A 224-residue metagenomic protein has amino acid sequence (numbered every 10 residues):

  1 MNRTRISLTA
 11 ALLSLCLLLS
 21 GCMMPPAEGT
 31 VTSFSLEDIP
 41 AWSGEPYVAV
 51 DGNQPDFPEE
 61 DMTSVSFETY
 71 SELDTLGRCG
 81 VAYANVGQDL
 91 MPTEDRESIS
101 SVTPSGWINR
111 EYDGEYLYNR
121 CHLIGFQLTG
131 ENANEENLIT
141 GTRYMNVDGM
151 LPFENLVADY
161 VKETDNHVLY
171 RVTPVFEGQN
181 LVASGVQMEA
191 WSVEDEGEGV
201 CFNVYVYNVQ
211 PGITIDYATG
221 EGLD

Functional and structural regions predicted by a protein language model:
M1-A11: Bacterial N-terminal signal peptides that target proteins for export
T9-L13, T30-S33: Low-complexity, intrinsically disordered regions enriched in charged/polar residues
C16-G21: C-terminal motif of bacterial Sec signal peptides marking the signal peptidase cleavage site
M23-P26: Bacterial signal peptide processing site
E28-E72: N-terminal module-boundary/linker segments of secreted carbohydrate-active enzymes
D56-D224: Domain-level detector of nuclease and nuclease-like folds in predominantly extracellular/periplasmic contexts
